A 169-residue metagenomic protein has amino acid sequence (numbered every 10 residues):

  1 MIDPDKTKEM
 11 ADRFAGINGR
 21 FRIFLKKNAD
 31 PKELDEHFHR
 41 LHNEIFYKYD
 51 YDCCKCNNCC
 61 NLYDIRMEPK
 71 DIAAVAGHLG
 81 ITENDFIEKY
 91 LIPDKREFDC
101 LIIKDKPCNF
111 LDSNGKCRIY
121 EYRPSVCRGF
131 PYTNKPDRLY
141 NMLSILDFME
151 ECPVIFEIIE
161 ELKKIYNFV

Functional and structural regions predicted by a protein language model:
M1-V169: Short loop/turn segments that flank or connect secondary-structure elements
